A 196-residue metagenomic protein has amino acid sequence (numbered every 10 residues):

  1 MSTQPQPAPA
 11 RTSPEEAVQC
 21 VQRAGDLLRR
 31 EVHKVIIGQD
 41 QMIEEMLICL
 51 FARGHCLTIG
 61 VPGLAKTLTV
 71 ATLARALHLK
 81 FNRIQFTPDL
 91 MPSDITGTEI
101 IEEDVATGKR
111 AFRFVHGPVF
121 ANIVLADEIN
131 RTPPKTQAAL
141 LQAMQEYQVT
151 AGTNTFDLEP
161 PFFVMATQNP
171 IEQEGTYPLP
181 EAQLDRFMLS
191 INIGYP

Functional and structural regions predicted by a protein language model:
A17-L64: Pre-Walker A (pre-P-loop) alpha-helix and adjacent loop at the N terminus of AAA/AAA+ ATPase modules, a conserved
E45-I48, E102-L125, N154: Conserved alpha-helical scaffold flanking the Walker A/P-loop in AAA+ ATPase domains
L50-P88: Walker A/P-loop
C56, V124, F162: Conserved beta-strand position immediately N-terminal to the Walker
V61, I95, T167: P-loop (Walker A) phosphate-binding loop of NTP-binding proteins
M91-T107: Conserved NTP-binding/hydrolysis module of P-loop NTPases
E102-T107, T132, T136, M144-P196: Canonical AAA+ ATPase core
D127-E128, A139: Walker B catalytic acidic pair
